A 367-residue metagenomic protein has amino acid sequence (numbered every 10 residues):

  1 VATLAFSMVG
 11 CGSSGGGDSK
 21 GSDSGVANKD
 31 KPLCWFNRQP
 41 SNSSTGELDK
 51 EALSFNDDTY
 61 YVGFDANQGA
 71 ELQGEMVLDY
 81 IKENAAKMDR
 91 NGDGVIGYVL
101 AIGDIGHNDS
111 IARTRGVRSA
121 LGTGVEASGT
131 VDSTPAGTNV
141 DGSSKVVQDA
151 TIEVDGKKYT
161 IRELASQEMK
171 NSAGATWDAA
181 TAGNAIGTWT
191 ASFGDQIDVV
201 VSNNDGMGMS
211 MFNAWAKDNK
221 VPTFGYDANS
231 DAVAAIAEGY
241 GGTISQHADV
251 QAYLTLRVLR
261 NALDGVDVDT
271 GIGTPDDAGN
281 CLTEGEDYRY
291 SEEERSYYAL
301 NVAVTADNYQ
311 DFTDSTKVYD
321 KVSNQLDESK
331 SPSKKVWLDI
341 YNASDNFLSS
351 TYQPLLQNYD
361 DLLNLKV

Functional and structural regions predicted by a protein language model:
V1-T3, A303: Sec-dependent N-terminal signal peptides
A5-M8: Bacterial Sec-type N-terminal signal peptides, specifically the leucine/valine-rich hydrophobic h-region
C11-V367: A residue-level marker of the well-folded mature domains of exported/periplasmic proteins
